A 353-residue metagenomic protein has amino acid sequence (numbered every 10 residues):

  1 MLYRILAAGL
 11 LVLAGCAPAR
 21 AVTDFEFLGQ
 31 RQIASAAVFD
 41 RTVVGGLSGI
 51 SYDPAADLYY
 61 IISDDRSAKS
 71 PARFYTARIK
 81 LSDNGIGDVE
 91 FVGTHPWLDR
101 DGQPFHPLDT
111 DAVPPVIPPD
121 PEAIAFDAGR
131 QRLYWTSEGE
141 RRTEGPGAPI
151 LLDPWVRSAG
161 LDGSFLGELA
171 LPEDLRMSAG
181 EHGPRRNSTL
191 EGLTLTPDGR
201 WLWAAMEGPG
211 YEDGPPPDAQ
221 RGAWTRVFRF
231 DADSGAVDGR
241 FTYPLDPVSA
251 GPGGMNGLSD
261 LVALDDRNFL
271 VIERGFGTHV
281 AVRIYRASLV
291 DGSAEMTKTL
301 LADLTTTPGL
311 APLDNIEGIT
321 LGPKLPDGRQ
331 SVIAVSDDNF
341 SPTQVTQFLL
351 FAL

Functional and structural regions predicted by a protein language model:
M1-A8: Sec-dependent signal peptide recognition, specifically the positively charged N-region followed immediately by
L10-P18: Hydrophobic h-region of N-terminal signal peptides that target proteins for export in Gram-negative bacteria
A17-L353: Sequence/structural signature of beta-propeller domains
